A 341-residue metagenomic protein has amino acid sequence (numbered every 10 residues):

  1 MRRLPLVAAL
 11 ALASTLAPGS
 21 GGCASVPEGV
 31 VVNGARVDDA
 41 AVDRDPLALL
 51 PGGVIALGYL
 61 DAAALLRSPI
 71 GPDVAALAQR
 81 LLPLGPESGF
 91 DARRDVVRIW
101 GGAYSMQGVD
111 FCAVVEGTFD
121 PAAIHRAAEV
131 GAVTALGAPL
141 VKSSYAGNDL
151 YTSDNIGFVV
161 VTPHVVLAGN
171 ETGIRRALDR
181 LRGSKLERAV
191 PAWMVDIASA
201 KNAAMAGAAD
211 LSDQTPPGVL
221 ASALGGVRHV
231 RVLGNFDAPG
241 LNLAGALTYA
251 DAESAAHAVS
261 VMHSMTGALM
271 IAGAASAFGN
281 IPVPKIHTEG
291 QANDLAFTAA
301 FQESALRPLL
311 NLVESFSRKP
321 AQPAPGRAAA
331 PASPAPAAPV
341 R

Functional and structural regions predicted by a protein language model:
M1-A9: Bacterial N-terminal signal peptides that target proteins for export
L10-P18: Hydrophobic core
S20-C23: N-terminal Sec signal peptide cleavage junction
V26-A135, P139-V141, G147, F236-A238: Long, low-complexity, Ser/Thr/Gly/Pro-rich intrinsically disordered segments that act as flexible linkers and assembly
A56-G58, F111-V115, R228-G234, P239-L247 (+2 more regions): One face of beta-strands
P69, D73-R98, V133-A244, A252-A258 (+2 more regions): An internal, short helix-loop-strand segment that often contains or flanks glycine-aspartate motifs
T118-D120, E171-G173, A250-S254, F301-S304: Helix N-cap motif at beta-to-alpha junctions
M270, A274-R341: A cross-kingdom marker for long, charged
